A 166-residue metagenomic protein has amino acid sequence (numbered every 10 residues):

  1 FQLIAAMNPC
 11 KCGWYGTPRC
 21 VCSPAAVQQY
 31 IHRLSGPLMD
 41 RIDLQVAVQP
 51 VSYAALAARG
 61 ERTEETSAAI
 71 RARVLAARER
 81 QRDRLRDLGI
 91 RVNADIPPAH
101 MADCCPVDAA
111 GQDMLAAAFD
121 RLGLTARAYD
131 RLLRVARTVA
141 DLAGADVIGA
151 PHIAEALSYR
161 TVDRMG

Functional and structural regions predicted by a protein language model:
F1-G166: Basic, amphipathic alpha-helical bundle interface domains used for macromolecular binding and assembly
